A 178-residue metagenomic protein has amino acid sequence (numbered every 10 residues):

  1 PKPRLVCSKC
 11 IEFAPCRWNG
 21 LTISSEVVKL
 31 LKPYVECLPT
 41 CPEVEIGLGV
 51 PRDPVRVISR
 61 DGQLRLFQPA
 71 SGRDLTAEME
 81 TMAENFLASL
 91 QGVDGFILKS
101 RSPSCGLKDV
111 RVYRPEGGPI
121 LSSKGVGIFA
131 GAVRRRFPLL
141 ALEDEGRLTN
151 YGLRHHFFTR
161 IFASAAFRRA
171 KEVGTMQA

Functional and structural regions predicted by a protein language model:
R4-I11, P39: Short, hydrophobic/glycine-enriched beta-strand segments
E12-G20: Short N-terminal binding/cap micro-motifs at the start of the first secondary-structure element
P15, G49, S104-K108, Y151-R154: Short catalytic/ligand-binding loop motif for oxyanion handling, primarily in non-cytosolic enzymes, centered on
G20-P39: Short catalytic helix/loop segments, enriched in acidic residues and glycine and frequently bearing histidine
V27, R111-L121: A glycine- and small-aliphatic-rich helix-loop capping segment at beta-alpha/alpha-beta transitions that lines
E36-Q63: Short, surface-exposed acidic-centric catalytic microdomains
R65-M82, P119-A178: Divalent-metal-activated hydrolytic enzyme cores
M82-P115: N-terminal glycine-rich phosphate/adenylate-binding segment common to multiple enzyme folds
